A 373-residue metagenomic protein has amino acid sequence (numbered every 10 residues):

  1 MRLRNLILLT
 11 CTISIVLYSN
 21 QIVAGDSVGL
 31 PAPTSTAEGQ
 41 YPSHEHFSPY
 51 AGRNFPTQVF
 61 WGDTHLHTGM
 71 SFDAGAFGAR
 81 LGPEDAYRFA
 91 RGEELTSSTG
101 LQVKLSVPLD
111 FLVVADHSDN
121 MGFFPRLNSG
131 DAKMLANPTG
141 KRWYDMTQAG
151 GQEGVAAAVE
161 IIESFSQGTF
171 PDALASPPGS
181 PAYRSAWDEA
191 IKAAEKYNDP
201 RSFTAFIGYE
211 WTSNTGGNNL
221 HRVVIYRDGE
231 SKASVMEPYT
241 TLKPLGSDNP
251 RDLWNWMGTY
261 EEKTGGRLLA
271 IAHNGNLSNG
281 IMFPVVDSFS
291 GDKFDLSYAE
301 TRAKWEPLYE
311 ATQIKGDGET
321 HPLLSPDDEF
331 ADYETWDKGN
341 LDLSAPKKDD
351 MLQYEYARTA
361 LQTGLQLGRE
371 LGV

Functional and structural regions predicted by a protein language model:
M1-L8: Bacterial N-terminal signal peptides that target proteins for export
L8-Y18: Bacterial N-terminal signal peptides
S19, A24-G25: Boundary at the C-terminal end of the N-terminal hydrophobic targeting segment
G25-V373: Extended, charged catalytic domains and RNA/DNA-binding interfaces, predominantly in divalent-metal-using enzymes
